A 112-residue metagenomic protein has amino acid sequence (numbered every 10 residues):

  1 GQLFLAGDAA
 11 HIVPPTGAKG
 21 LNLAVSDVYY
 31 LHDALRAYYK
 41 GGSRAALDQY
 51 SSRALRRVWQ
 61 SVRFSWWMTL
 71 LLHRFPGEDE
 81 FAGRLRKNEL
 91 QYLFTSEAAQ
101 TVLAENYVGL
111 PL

Functional and structural regions predicted by a protein language model:
G1-L23: FAD/FMN-dependent oxidoreductases across multiple families
T16-A18, D33-L112: C-terminal helical "tail/cap" subdomain of flavin- and related membrane-associated enzymes
N22-V25, R44: Conserved structured core elements
